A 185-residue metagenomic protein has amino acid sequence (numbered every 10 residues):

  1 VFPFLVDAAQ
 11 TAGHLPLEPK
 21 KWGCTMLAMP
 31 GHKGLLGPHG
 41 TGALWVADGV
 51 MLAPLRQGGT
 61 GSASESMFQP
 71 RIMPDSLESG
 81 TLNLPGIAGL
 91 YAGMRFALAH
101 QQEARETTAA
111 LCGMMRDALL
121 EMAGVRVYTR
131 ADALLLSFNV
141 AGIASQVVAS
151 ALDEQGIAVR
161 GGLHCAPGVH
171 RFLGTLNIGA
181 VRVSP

Functional and structural regions predicted by a protein language model:
V1-M26: Catalytic PLP-binding core of fold-type I/II PLP enzymes
F4-D7, L27, L44, L90 (+5 more regions): Buried hydrophobic positions in well-ordered alpha/beta secondary-structure cores of metabolic enzymes
W22-M26, D153-G156, N177-G179: Glycine-enriched alpha-helix->loop->beta-strand junction motifs that scaffold or abut catalytic
W22-S66: Active-site PLP attachment segment
G61-S79: The feature captures the short pre-catalytic strand/loop hairpin that immediately precedes and shapes the active-site
M73-D117, Y128, D132: Structural signature of PLP-dependent enzymes
A109, G113, G124-P167, F172-L173: Conserved PLP-binding catalytic core of the aspartate aminotransferase-like
H170-P185: PLP-dependent enzyme catalytic core of the Aspartate aminotransferase-like
